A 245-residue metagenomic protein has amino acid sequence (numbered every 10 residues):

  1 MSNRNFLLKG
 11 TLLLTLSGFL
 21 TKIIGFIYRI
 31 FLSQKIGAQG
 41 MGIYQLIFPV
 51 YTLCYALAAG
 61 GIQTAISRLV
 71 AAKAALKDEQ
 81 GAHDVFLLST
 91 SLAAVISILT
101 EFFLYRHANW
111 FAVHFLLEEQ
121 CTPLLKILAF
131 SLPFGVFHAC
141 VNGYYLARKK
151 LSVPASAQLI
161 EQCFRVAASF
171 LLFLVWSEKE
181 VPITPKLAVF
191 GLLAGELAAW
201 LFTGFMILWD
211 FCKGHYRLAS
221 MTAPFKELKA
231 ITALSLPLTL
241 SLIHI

Functional and structural regions predicted by a protein language model:
M1-I24, Q80, D84, T222-L238: N-terminal membrane topogenesis motif
L32-L53, Q120, P185-K186, K226-L234: Interfacial/gating helices of multi-pass transporter permease domains
Q45-V70, A93, F130-P133: Small-residue-rich midsections of specific transmembrane alpha-helices
V70, L99-E119: Short membrane-interface helical motifs at transmembrane helix boundaries in multi-pass membrane transporters
F102, L117-V141: Alpha-helical transmembrane segments of multi-pass membrane proteins
G135-A157: Membrane-interface junctions at transmembrane-helix termini in multi-pass inner-membrane proteins
K149-S152, C163-M206: Membrane-interface helix-loop junctions in multi-pass transport and translocation proteins
I243-I245: Conserved small/polar residues in nucleotide/adenosyl-binding loops
